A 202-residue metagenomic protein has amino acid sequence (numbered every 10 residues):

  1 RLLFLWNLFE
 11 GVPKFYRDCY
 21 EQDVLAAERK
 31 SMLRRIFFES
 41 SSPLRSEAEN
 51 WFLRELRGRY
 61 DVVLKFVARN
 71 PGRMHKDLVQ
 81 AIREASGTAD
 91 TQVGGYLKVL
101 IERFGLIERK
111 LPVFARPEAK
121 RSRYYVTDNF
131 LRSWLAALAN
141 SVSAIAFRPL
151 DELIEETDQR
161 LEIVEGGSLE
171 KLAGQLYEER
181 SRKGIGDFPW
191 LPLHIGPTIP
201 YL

Functional and structural regions predicted by a protein language model:
L2-D18: The conserved phosphate-sensing helix
F15, C19-E21, K30-Y201: Accessory nucleic acid-recognition modules appended to NTPase machines
A27: Membrane/wall-proximal cationic-aromatic binding patches
